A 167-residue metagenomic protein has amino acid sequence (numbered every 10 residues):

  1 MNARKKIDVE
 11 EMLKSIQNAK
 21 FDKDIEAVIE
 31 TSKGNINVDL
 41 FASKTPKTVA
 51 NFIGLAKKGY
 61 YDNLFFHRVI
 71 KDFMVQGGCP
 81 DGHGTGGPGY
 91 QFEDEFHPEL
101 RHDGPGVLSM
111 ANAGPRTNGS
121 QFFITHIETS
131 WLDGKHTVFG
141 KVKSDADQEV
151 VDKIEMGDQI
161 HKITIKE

Functional and structural regions predicted by a protein language model:
M1-E167: Cyclophilin-like peptidyl-prolyl cis-trans isomerases
